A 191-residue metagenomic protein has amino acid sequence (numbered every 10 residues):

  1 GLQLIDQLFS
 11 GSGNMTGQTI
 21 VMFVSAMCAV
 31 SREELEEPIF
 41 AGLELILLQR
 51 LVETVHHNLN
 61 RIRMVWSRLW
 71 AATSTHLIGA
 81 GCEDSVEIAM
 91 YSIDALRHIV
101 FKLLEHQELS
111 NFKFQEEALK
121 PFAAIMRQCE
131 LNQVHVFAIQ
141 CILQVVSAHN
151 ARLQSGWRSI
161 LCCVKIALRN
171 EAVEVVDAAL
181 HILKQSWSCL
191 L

Functional and structural regions predicted by a protein language model:
G1-L4, A26-V30, F40-N58, L69-L77 (+5 more regions): HEAT-repeat alpha-solenoid elements in large eukaryotic scaffold proteins
L2-V21, L35-G42, N58-W70, D84 (+5 more regions): HEAT/armadillo-like alpha-solenoid scaffolds in large eukaryotic assembly and transport factors
F9, C28-S31, M126, L168: Generic secondary-structure transition motif, activating predominantly at the C-termini of alpha-helices
E36, G81, M126-E130, L168-E171: Alpha-solenoid helical repeat architecture
